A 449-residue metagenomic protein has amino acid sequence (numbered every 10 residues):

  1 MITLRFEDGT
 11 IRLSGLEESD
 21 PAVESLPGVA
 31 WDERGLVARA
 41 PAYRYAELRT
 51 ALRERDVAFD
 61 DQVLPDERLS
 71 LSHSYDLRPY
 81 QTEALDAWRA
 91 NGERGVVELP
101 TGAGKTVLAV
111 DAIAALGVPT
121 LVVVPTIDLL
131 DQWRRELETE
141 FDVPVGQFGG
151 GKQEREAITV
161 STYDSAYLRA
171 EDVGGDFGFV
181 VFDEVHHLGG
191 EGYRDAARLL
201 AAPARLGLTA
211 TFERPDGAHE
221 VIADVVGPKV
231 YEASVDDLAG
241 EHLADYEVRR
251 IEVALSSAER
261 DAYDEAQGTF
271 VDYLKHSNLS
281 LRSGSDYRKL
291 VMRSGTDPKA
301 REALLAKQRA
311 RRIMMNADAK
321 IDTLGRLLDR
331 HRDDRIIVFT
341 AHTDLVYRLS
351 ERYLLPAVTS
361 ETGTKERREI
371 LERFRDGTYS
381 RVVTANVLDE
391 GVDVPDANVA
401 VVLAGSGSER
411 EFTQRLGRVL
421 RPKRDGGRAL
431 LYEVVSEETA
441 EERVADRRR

Functional and structural regions predicted by a protein language model:
Q62-E98: Conserved pre-motif I regulatory segment
A90-A114, R335: Walker A/P-loop
D131, R135, P144-E154, R335-T340 (+2 more regions): Conserved helicase ATPase core of P-loop NTP-dependent helicases/translocases
G149-F179, G190-R198, V387: Conserved helix/coil segment N-terminal to the catalytic DExD/H
G175-V180, R381-A385, D389-S406, E411 (+1 more regions): A short beta-strand element within the Helicase C-terminal
F179, H186-N278: Post-DEXD/H (motif II) to motif III coupling segment of the RecA-like Helicase ATP-binding lobe
L279-R367: Conserved helicase/translocase motor-coupling segment
E409, R418-R448: Conserved segment of the helicase C-terminal RecA-like domain
